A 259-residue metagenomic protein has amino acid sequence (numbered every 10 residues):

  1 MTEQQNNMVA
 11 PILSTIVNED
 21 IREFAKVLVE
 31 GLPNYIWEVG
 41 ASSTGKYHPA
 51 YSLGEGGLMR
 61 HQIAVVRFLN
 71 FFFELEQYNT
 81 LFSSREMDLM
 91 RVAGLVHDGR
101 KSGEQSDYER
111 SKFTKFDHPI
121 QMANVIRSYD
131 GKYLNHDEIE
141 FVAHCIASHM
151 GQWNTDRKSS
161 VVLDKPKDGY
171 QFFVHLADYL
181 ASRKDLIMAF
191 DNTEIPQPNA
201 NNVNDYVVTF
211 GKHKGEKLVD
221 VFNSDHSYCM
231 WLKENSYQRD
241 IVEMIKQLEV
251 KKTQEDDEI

Functional and structural regions predicted by a protein language model:
M1-D107: Acidic/His-rich, divalent-metal-binding segments that scaffold phosphate/diphosphate chemistry
H61, H97, H118-P119, H149-M150: Histidine-centered active-site/metal-ligand motif
V65-L69, K115-K132: An active-site-proximal "capping" alpha-helix that borders the catalytic cofactor pocket
L81, M90, Y133-I195: Histidine/acidic-rich helix-loop-helix segments that form or flank divalent-metal centers in metalloenzyme catalytic
Q105-S106, D156-R157, L186, V219 (+1 more regions): Short, function-defining helix-loop hinge/capping sites that tune catalysis or transport
S106-D117: Post-HEXXH active-site segment of zinc metalloproteases
P196-I259: Accessory DNA-engaging acidic/polar modules
